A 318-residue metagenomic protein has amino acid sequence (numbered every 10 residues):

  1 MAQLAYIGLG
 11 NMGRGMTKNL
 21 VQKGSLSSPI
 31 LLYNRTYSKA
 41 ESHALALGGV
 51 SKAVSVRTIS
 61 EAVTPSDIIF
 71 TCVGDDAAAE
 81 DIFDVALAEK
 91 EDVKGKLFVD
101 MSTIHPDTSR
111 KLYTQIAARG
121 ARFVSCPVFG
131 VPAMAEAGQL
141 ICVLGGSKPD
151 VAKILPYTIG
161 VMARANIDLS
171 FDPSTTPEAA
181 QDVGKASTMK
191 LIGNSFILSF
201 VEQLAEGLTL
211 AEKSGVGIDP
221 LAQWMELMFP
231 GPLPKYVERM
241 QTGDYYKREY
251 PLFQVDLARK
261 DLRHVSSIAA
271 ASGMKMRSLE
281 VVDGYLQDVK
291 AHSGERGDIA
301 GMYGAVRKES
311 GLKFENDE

Functional and structural regions predicted by a protein language model:
M1-T71, K94-L97, M101, R119 (+2 more regions): NAD(P)+-binding Rossmann beta1-loop-alpha1 motif at the extreme N-terminus of oxidoreductases
I30, S55, R122-V124, I218 (+1 more regions): Hydrophobic beta-strand scaffold residues
I59-V124: Rossmann-fold NAD(P) dinucleotide-binding segment
T103-L198: Rossmann-fold dinucleotide-binding core
G184-E309: Helical "substrate-binding/catalytic lid" subdomain of Rossmann-like NAD(P)-dependent dehydrogenases/reductases
S310-E318: Hydrophobic alpha-helical segments
